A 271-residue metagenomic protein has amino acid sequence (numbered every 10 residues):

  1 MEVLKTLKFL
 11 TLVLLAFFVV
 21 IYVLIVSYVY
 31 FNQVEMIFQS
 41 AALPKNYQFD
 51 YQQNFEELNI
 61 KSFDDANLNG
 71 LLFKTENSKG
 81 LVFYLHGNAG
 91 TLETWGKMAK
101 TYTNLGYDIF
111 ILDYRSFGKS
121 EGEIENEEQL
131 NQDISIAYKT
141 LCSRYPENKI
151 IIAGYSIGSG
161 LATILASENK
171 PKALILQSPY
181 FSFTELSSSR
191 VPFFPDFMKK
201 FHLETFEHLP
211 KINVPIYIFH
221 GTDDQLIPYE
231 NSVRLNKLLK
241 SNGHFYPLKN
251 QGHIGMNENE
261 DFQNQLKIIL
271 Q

Functional and structural regions predicted by a protein language model:
F18-K61: An N-terminal hydrophobic leader/cap segment in hydrolases
F63-T140: Membrane-embedded segments
M98, T205, V214, P228-K237: Short alpha-helix in the alpha/beta-hydrolase fold that links the catalytic acid
Y145-S156: Alpha/beta-hydrolase fold nucleophile elbow
S159-V214, E260: Hydrolase active-site cap/lid region
I212, I218-H220, D224: Short beta-strand/loop motif that positions the catalytic acidic residue of the alpha/beta-hydrolase fold
D223-I227, H253-I254: Acidic catalytic loop of the alpha/beta-hydrolase fold
Q251-D261: Catalytic histidine-centered segment of alpha/beta-hydrolase-like enzymes
